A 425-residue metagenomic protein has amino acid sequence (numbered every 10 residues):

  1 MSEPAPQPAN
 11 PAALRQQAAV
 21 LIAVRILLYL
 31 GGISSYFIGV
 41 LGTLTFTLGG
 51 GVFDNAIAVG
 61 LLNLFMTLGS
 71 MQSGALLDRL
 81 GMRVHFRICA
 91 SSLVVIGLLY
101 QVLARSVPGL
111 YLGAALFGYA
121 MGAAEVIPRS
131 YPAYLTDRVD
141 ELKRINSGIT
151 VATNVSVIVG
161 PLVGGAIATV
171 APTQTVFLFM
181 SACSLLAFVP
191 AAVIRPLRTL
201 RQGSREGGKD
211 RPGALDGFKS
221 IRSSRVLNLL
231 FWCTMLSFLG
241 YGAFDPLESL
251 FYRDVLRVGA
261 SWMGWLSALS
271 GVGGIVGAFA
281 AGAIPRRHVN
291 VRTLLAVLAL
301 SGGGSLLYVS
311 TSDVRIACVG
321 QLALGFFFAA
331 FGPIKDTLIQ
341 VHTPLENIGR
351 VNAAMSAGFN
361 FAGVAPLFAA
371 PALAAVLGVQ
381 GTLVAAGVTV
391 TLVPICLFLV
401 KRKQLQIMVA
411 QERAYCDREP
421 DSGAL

Functional and structural regions predicted by a protein language model:
S2-A18, P196-F231, D417-L425: Juxtamembrane intracellular "pre-TM" segments in multi-pass secondary transporters
P6-L64, S224-S270: Helix-loop boundary and gating motifs at the non-cytosolic
V20-F37, L62-A75, V84-A90, G109-T169 (+5 more regions): Substrate-agnostic recognition of the 12-TM MFS/MFS-like secondary transporter fold
L41-T47, V159-M180, D254-V255, A365-L383: Transmembrane alpha-helix termini and helix-breaking/packing motifs in multi-pass membrane transporters
R79-A90, R286-L298: Cytoplasmic membrane-interface "Motif A"-like loop-to-helix N-cap segments of 12-TM Major Facilitator Superfamily
S91-R105, A299-S312: C-terminal ends and interior cores of transmembrane alpha-helices in multi-pass membrane transporters/permeases
V102-A114, V309-G320: Helix-loop junctions at membrane interfaces in 12-TM secondary transporters
C183-E206, L399-E412: Helix-loop junctions on the cytosolic side of multi-pass membrane transporters, especially the intracellular loop
